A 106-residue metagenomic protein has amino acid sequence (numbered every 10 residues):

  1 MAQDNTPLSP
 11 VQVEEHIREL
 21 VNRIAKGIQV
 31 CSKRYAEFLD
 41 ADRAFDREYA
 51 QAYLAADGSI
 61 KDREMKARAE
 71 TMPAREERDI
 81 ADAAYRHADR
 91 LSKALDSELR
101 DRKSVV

Functional and structural regions predicted by a protein language model:
M1-G27: Short, charge-rich amphipathic alpha-helices with coiled-coil/heptad character
A2, S9, R63, I80 (+1 more regions): Sparse, context-dependent recognition of short Cys/His-centered cofactor- or disulfide-binding micro-motifs
V13, I17-L20, Y49, A67 (+1 more regions): Generic structural signal of hydrophobic/aromatic residues within well-ordered alpha-helices of folded domains
L20, I24-G27, C31-R34, F38-A41 (+4 more regions): Amphipathic alpha-helical coiled-coil segments
C31-R63: Extended alpha-helical coiled-coil "stalk/arm" regions that act as elongated linkers or oligomerization scaffolds
D57-A84: Short, glycine/alanine-rich amphipathic alpha-helical segment that often forms an alpha-turn-alpha hairpin
V105-V106: Conserved small/polar residues in nucleotide/adenosyl-binding loops
